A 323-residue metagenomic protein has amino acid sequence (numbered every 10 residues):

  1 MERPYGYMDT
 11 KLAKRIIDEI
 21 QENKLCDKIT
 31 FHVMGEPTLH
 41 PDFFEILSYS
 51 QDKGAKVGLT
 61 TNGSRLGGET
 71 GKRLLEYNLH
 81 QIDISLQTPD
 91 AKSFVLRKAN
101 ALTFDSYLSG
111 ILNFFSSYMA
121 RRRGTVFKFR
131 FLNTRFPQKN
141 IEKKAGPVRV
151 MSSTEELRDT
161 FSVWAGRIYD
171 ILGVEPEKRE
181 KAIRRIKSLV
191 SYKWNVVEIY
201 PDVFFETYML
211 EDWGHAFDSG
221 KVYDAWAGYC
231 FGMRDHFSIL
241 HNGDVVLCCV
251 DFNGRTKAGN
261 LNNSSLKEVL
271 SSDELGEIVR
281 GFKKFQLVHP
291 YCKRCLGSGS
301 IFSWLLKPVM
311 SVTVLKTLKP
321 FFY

Functional and structural regions predicted by a protein language model:
E2-I168: Radical SAM/AdoMet-radical enzyme domain recognition
E19-M34, E277-K284, K319-Y323: Short Fe-S-cluster ligation motifs
Y77-N78, A101-D105, G146-S152, D224-A225 (+4 more regions): Short, low-complexity, polar/charged sequence segments that are solvent-exposed and flexible
G110, S116-V126, G166-A225, D244-V245 (+1 more regions): C-terminal accessory region of radical SAM enzymes
C230-M233: Short, small/polar residue-rich loop motifs at catalytic or cofactor-binding pockets
I239-L240: Short, acidic, Ser/Thr-enriched surface-loop or helix-capping motifs
L296-Y323: Membrane-proximal basic amphipathic "stem/tether" segments
